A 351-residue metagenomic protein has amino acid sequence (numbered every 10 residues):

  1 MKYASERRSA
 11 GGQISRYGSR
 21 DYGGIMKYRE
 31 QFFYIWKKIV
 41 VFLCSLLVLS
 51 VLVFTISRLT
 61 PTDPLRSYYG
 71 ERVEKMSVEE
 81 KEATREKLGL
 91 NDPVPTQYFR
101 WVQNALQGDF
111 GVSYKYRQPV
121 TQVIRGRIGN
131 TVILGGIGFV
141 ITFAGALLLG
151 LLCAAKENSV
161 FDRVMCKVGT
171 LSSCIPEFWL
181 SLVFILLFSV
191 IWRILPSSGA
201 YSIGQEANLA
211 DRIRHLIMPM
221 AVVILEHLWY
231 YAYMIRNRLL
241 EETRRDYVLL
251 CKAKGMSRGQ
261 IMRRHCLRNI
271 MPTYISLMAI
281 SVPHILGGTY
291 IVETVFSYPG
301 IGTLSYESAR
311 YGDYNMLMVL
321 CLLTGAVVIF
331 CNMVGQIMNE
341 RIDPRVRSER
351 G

Functional and structural regions predicted by a protein language model:
M1-F42, E157-N158, I337-G351: Transmembrane alpha-helical segments of polytopic membrane transport and secretion proteins
M26-Y28, L90-L147: An internal, D/E-rich "acidic patch" concept
R29, I128-F161, E177, E206-G351: Alpha-helical transmembrane segments of integral membrane proteins, especially multi-pass inner/plasma-membrane
L46-T96, W192-R212: Hydrophobic alpha-helical transmembrane segments of membrane transport/permease proteins and related membrane-embedded
V48, L52, I56, G145 (+7 more regions): Alpha-helical membrane-inserting segments
T60, S172-I175, L286: Transmembrane helix irregularities
M76-Q107, I217, F296-E307: Short hydrophobic, aromatic-rich alpha-helical segments embedded in or entering the lipid bilayer of multi-pass
K167-W229: Membrane-water interface segments at transmembrane-helix boundaries in multipass membrane proteins
